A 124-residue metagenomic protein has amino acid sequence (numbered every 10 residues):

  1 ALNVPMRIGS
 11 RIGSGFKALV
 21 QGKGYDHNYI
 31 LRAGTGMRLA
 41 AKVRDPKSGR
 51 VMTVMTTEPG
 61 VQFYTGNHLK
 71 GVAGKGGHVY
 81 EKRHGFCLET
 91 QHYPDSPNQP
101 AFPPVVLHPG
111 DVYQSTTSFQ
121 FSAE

Functional and structural regions predicted by a protein language model:
A1-E124: Active-site pocket scaffolds in enzymes
